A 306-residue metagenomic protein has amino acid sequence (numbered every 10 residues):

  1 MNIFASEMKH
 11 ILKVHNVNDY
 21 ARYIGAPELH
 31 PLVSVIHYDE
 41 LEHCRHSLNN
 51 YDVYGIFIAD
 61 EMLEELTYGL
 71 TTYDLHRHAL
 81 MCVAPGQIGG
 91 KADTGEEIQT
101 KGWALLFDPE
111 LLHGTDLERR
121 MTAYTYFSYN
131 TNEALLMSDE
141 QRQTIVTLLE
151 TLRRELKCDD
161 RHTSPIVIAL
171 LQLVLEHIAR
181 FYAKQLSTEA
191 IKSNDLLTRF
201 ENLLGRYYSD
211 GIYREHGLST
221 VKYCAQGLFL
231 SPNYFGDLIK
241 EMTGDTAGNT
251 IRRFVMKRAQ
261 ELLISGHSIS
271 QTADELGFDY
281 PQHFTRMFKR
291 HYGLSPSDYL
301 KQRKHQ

Functional and structural regions predicted by a protein language model:
M1-D74, A79: Generic protein-terminus/edge-of-domain signal
I3, T94-K157: A hydrophobic/aromatic-rich effector-binding and dimerization subdomain of bacterial HTH-type transcriptional regulators
L75-G89, L106-P109: Conserved metal-binding segment of the jelly-roll/cupin
Q143-G205: An amphipathic alpha-helical interaction segment
A190-L228, N249-H267: A short, Lys/Arg-enriched amphipathic alpha-helix from helix-turn-helix/homeodomain DNA-binding modules
F235, H283-F284, F288: Short hydrophobic/aromatic patch on the recognition helix
E241-D279, K301-Q306: Terminal helix-turn-helix DNA-binding modules in bacterial transcription factors
R286-Q306: …primarily DNA-binding HTH/wHTH and HhH modules…
